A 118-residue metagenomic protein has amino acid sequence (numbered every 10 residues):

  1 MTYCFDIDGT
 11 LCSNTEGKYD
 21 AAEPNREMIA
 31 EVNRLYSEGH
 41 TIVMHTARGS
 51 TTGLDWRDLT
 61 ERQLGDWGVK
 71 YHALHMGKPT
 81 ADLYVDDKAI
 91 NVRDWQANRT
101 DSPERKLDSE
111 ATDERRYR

Functional and structural regions predicted by a protein language model:
M1-R118: Catalytic phosphate/metal-binding cores of nucleic-acid and nucleotide-processing enzymes, i.e., regions that mediate
